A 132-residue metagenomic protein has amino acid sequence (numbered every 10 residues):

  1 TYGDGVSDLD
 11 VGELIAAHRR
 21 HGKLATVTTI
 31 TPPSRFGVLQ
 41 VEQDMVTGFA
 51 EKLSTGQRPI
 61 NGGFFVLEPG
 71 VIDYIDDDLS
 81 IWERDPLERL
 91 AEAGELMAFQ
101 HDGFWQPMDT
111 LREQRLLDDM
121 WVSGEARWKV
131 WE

Functional and structural regions predicted by a protein language model:
T1-G3: Active-site acidic Asp-centered loop
V6-S7, V11-R19, T31-S34, M45-E132: Catalytic-core segments of class I nucleotidyltransferases/pyrophosphorylases that form NMP-activated intermediates
G22-K23: Short, high-confidence coil segments that cap the C-terminus of an alpha-helix and link into the following beta-strand
T28: Extracellular glycan-interaction surfaces
V38-V41: Active-site and channel-lining beta-strand-loop segments that bind or position nucleotide-derived/phosphorylated
